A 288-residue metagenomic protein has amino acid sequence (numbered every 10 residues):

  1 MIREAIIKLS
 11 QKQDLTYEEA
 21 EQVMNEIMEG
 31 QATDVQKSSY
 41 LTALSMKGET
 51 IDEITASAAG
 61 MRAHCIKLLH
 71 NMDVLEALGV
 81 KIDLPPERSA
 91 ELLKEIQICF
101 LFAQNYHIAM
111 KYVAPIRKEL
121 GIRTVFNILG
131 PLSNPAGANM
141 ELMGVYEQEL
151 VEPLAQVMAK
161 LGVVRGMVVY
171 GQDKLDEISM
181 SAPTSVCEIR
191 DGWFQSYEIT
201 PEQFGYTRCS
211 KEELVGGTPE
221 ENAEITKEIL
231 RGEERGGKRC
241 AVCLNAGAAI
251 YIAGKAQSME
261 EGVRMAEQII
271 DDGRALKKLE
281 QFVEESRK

Functional and structural regions predicted by a protein language model:
M1, L9-H70, A241: N-terminal glycine-rich anion-binding loops that anchor highly charged ligand groups
K8, D14-L15, A63-I66, H70 (+3 more regions): Glycine-rich anion-binding loops and their surrounding alpha/beta cores
